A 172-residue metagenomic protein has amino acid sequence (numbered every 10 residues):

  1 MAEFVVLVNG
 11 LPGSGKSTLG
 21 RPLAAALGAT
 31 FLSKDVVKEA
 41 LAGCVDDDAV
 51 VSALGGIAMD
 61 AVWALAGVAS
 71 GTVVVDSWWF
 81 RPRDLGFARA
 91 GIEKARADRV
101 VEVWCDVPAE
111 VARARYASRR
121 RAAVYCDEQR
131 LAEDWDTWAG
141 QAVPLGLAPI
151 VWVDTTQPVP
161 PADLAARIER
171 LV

Functional and structural regions predicted by a protein language model:
A2-V5, S70-G71: Pre-Walker A (Motif I) flank of P-loop NTPase domains
V8: Hydrophobic anchor at the beta1->P-loop junction of P-loop NTPases
P12: The conserved Walker
G15: Conserved glycine(s) of the Walker
T18-V68: Conserved substrate/cofactor phosphate-moiety recognition/catalytic segment in nucleotide-dependent phosphotransferases
L54-R99: Glycine-rich phosphate-binding loop used to anchor ATP phosphates in small-molecule kinases, encompassing both
A95-Y116, V153: Conserved phosphate-donor/acceptor-positioning beta-strand/loop module used by diverse small-molecule
R121-L164: Small-molecule kinase domains that catalyze NTP-dependent phosphoryl transfer to phosphate-bearing small molecules
